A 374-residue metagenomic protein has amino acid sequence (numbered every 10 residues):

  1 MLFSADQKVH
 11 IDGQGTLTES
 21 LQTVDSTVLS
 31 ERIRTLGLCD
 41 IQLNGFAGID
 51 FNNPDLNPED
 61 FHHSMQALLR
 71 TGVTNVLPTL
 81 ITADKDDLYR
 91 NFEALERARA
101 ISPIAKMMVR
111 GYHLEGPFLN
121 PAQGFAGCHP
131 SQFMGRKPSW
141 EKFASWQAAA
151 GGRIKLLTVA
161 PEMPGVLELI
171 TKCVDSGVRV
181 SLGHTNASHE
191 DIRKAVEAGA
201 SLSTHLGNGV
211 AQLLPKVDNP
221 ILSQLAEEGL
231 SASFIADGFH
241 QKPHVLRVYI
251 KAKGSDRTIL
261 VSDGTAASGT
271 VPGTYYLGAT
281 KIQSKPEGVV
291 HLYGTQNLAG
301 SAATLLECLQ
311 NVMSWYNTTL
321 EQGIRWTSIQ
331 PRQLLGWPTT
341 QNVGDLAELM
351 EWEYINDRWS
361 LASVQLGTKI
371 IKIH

Functional and structural regions predicted by a protein language model:
M1-T27, Q365-I373: N-terminal metal-binding scaffold of metallo-dependent hydrolase/deaminase domains
H10-G13, E19-D55, F61-H62, Q66: Replace "His-x-His-based motif
I33-R34, I41, N53-M107, S131-A149 (+1 more regions): Alpha-helical scaffold segments that flank or form the walls of functional sites
Q42, L68, L114, C173 (+5 more regions): Divalent metal-coordination and catalytic microenvironments
N44-D50, H62-N91, M107-N120, A150-E162 (+3 more regions): Divalent metal-dependent hydrolysis catalytic cores, especially in the metallo-beta-lactamase
L114, L119-N219: Divalent metal-binding pocket/active-site signature
D191-I324, L334-P338, I355-W359: Active-site-adjacent C-terminal substructures of enzyme catalytic domains
P338-H374: C-terminal cap of metal-dependent C-N hydrolases
